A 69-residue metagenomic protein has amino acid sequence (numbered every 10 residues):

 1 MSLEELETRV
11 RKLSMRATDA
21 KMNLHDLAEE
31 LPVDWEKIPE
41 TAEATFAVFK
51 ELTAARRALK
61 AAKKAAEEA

Functional and structural regions predicted by a protein language model:
M1-E29: N-terminal acidic leader/helix
L3-E5, K60-A69: Short, charged, intrinsically disordered terminal tails
E29-A65: Short, charge-rich amphipathic interface segments used for partner binding and complex assembly
